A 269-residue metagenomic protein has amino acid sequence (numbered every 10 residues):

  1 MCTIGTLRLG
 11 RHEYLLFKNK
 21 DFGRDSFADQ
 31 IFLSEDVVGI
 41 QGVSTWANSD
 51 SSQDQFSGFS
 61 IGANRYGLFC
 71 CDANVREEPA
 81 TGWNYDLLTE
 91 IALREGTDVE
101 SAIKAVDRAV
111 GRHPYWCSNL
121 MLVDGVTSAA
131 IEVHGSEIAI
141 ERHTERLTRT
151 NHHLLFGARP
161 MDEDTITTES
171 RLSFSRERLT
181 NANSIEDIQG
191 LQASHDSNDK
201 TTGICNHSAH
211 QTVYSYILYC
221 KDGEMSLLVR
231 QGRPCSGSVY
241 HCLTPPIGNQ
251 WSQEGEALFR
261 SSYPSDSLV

Functional and structural regions predicted by a protein language model:
M1-R94, Y115-S118, V123-V269: C-terminal, well-structured catalytic/ligand-binding subdomain of enzymes
G5-L7, A102-V106: Conserved catalytic-core segments centered on acid/base and nucleophilic motifs
I91-K104: A gly/proline- and charged-residue-enriched helix-loop-helix capping module
A105-Y115: Phosphate-interacting basic helix/loop segments used at nucleotide- and nucleic-acid interfaces
